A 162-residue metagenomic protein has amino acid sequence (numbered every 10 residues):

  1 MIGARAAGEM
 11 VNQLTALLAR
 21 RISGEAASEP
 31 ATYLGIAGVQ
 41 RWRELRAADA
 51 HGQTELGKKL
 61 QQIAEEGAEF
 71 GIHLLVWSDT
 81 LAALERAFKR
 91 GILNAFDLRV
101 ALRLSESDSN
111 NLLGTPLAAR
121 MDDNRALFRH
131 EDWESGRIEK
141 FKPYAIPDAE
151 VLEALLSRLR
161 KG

Functional and structural regions predicted by a protein language model:
M1-L112, A119-M121, E150, R160-K161: P-loop NTPase catalytic phosphate-binding loop
S105, S109-G162: Conserved P-loop NTPase
